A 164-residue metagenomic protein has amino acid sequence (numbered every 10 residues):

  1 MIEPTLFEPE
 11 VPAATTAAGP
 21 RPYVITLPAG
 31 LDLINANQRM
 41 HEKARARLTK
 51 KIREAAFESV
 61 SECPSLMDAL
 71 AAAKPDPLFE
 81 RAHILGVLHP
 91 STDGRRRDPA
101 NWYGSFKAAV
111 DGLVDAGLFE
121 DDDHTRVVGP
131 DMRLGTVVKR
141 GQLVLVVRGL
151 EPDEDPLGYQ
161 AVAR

Functional and structural regions predicted by a protein language model:
M1-R164: Catalytic phosphate/metal-binding cores of nucleic-acid and nucleotide-processing enzymes, i.e., regions that mediate
